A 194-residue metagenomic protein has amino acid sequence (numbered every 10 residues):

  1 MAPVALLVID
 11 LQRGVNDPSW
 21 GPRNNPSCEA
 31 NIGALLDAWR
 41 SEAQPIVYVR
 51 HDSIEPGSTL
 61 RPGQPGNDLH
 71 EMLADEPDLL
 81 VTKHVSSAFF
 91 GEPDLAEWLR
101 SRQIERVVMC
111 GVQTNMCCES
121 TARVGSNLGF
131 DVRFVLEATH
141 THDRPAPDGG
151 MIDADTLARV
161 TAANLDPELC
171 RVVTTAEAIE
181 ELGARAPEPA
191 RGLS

Functional and structural regions predicted by a protein language model:
A2-A5, N31-D37, S41-E42, T59-S194: Active-site-adjacent betaalpha module
L7-L11: N-terminal nucleotide-binding beta1-loop-alpha1 segment
R13-P18: Short acidic, Gly/Ser-rich segments with clustered Asp/Glu that frequently serve as metal-coordination loops in enzyme
S19-P26, G57-L60, G149-M151: Short glycine-enriched, charge-decorated loop/helix-capping segments at active-site entrances that position
W20-Y48: A short alpha/beta connector and helix-capping loop motif
A43-I46, D52-I54, S58: Early exported N-terminus immediately downstream of N-terminal targeting peptides
